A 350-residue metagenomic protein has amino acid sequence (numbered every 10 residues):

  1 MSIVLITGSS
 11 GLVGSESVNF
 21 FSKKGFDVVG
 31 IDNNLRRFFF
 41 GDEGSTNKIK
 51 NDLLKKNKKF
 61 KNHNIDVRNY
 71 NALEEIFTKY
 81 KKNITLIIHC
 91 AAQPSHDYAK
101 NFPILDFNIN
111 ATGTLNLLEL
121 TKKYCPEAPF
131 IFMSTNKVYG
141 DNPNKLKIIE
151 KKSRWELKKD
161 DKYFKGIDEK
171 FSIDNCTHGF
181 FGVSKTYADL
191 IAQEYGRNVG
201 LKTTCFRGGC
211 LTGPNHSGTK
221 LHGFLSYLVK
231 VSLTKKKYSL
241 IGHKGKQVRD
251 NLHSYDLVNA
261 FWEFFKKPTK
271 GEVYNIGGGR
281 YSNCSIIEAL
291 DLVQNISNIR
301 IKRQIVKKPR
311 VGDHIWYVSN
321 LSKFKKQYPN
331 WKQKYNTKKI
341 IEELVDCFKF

Functional and structural regions predicted by a protein language model:
M1-G209: N-terminal Rossmann-like NAD(P)+-binding domain of SDR-like oxidoreductases, especially those catalyzing
S2-I3, S322-K323, Y335-F350: Amphipathic terminal alpha-helices
K50-K58, R154-S172, L228-G242, K267 (+2 more regions): A short C-terminal helix-loop "cap" of Rossmann-like NAD(P)-dependent dehydrogenase/epimerase domains
A72, N116-E119, N251, D256-N259 (+1 more regions): Conserved mid-core alpha-helix of short-chain dehydrogenase/reductase
T186, V199-K202, T212-Y227, T234-K236 (+5 more regions): Glycine/proline-rich active-site loop of Rossmann-fold NAD(P)-dependent oxidoreductases
H243, V273-Y274, I287-L290, N298-W316: C-terminal "lid/loop" region of Rossmann-like NAD(P)-dependent oxidoreductases
S254, V273, P309-K332, N336: Conserved C-terminal active-site "lid" loop/helix of NAD(P)H-dependent oxidoreductases that clamps the redox cofactor
L257, F261, I276, I286-A289 (+2 more regions): Non-catalytic, hydrophobic alpha-helical segments
